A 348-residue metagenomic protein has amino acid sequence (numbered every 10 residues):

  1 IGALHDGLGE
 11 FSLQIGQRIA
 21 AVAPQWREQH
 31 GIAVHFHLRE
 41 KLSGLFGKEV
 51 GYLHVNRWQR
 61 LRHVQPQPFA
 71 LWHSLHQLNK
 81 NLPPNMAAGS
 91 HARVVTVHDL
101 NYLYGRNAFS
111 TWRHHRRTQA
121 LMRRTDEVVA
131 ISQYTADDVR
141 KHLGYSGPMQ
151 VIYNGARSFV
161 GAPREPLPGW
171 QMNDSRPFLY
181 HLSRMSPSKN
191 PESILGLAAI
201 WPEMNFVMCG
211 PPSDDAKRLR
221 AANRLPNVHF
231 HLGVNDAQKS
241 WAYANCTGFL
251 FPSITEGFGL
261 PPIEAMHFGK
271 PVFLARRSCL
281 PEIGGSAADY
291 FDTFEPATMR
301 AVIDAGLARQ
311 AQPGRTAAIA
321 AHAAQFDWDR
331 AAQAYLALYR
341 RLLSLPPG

Functional and structural regions predicted by a protein language model:
I1-G348: Carbohydrate transferase catalytic cores enriched for Leloir-type hexosyltransferases
